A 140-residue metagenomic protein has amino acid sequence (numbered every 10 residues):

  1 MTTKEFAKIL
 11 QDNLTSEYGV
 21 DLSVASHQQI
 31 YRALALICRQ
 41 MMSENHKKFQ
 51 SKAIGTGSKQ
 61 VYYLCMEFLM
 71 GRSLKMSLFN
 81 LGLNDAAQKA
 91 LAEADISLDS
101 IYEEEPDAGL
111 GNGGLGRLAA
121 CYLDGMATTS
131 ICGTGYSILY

Functional and structural regions predicted by a protein language model:
M1-Y140: A conserved ligand/cofactor-binding region detector
